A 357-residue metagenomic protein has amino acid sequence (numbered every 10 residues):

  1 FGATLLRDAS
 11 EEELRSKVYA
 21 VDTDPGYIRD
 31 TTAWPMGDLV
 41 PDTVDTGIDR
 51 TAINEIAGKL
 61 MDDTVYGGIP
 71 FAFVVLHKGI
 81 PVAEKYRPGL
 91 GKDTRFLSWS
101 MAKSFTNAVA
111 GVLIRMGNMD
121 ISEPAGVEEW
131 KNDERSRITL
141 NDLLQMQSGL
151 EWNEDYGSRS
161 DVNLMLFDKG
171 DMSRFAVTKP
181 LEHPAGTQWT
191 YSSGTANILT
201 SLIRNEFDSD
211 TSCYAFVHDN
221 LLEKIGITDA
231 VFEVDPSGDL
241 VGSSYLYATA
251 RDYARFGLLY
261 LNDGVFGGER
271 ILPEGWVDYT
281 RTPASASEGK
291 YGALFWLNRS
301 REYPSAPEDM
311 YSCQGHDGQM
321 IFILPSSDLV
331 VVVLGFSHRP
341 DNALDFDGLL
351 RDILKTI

Functional and structural regions predicted by a protein language model:
F1-G91, Q145, T356-I357: N-terminal leader/targeting segments and the immediately adjacent pre-domain N-terminus
T51-A52, K59, I80-K85, R159-A185 (+1 more regions): Short, charged, amphipathic alpha-helices and their helix-cap/turn boundaries
T64-A72, R87-N118, S122-K131, P184-Y191 (+1 more regions): Short active-site loop at a secondary-structure junction that contains or immediately precedes the catalytic residue(s)
G79, F96-D120, L143, L199-I203 (+1 more regions): Active-site SXXK
N107, T195-I203, S244-V265, Q319-G335: Active-site-proximal alpha-helical segments within enzyme catalytic domains
R115-E151, T178-P180, D208-S244: Active-site helix/loop module of the DD-peptidase/beta-lactamase fold, centered on the serine-lysine SxxK catalytic
K131-S160, M165-T187, G194-N197, A248-R251 (+1 more regions): Conserved catalytic neighborhood of penicillin-recognizing serine enzymes
I227-V234, R281-V330: Active-site Gly/Thr loop motif
